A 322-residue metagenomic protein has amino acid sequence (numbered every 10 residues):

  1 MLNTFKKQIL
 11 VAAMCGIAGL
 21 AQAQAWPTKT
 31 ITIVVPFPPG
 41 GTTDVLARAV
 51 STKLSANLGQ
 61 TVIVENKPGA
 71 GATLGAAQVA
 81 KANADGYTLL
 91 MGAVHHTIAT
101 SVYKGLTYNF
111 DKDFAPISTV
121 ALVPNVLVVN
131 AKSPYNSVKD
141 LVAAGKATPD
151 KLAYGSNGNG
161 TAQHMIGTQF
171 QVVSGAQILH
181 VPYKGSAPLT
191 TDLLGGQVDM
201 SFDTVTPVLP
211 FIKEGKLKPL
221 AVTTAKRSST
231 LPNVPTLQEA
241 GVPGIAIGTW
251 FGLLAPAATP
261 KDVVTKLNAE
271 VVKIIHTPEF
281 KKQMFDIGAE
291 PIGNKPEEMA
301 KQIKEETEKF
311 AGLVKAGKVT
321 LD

Functional and structural regions predicted by a protein language model:
M1-L10: Bacterial N-terminal signal peptides that target proteins for export
A18-Q22: N-terminal signal peptide c-region/cleavage motif recognized by signal peptidases
A23-K112, K151, G175-T204, F211 (+2 more regions): N-terminal (or domain-start) structured segment
T28-T30, V172, K213, E239 (+1 more regions): An extracytoplasmic/periplasmic, membrane-proximal ligand-sensing/linker region
K81-Y87, S101-P188, L237, W250-Q283: Hinge/capping helix and adjacent helix->loop/strand transition within the periplasmic-binding protein
M91-H96, S156, S186, D203-V208 (+3 more regions): Beta->alpha turn/N-cap motifs
L122, V208-H276, E308: C-terminal lobe and pocket-closing loops of periplasmic/extracytoplasmic Venus-flytrap solute-binding proteins
